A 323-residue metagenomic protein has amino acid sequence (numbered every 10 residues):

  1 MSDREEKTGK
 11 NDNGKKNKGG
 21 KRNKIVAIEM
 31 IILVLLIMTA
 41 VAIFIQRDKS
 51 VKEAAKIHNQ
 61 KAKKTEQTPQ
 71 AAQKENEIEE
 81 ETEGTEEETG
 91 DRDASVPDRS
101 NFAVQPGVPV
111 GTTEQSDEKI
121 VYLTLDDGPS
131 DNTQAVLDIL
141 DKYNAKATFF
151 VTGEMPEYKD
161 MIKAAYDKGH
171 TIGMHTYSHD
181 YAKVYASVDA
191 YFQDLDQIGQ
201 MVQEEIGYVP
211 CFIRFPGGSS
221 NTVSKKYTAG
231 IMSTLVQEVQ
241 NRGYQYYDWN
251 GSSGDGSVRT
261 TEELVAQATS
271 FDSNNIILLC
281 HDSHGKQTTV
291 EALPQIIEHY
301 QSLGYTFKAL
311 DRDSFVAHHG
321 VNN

Functional and structural regions predicted by a protein language model:
M1-Q70, Y300: Gram-positive cell-envelope targeting signals
L35-L36, D138, S187, L293: Hydrophobic alpha-helical membrane context
I37-M38, S116, A165, F271: Residue-level detector of transmembrane insertion/anchoring sites
F44-E118: N-terminal, intrinsically disordered, polar/charged segments of Gram-positive cell-envelope systems that serve as
D93-Y191, D196-V209, H299, F315: Active-site beta->alpha N-cap acidic-glycine motif
L125-D127, V151-E154, M174-T176, R214-G217 (+3 more regions): A cross-domain feature marking catalytic cores of carbohydrate-active enzymes and several ubiquitous metabolic/repair
F150-G153, G304-H318: A short glycine-rich beta-strand->turn/loop micro-motif centered on a GG-aromatic cluster
Y181-L279, S283-H299, Y305, H319-N323: Catalytic domains of cell-wall/extracellular-matrix polysaccharide-remodeling enzymes, centered on de-N-acetylation
